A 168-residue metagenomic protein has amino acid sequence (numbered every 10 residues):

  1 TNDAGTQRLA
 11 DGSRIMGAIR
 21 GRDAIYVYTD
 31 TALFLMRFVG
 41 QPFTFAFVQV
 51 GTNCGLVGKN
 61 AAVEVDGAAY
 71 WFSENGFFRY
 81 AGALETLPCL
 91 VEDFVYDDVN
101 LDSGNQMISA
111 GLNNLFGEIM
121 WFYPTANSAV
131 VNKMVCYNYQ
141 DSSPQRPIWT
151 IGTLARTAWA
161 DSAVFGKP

Functional and structural regions predicted by a protein language model:
T1-N2, P42: Gly-rich Lys/Arg/Thr-decorated short loops/hinges at beta-loop-alpha junctions or inter-strand turns that position
N2-A10: A short helix->beta-strand "capping" segment at the edge of beta-propeller domains
D11-P168: Beta-sheet-dominated scaffold domains
